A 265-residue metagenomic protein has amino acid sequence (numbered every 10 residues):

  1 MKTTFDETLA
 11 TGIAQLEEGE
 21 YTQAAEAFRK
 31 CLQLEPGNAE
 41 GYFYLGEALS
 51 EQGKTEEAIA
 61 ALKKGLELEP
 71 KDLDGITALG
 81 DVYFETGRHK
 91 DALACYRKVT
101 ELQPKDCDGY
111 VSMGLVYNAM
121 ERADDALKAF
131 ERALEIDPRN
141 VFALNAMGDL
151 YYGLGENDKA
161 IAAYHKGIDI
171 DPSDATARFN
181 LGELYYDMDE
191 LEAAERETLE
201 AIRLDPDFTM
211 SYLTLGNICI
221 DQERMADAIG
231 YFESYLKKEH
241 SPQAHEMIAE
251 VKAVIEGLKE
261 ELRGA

Functional and structural regions predicted by a protein language model:
M1-E7, T11, I229-A265: Terminal, low-structured helical/coil segments at or just beyond the last alpha-helical repeat
T3-E40, Y44-E51, D81-G87, L115 (+2 more regions): Alpha-helical segment of the N-proximal tetratricopeptide repeat
F5-D6, A39-E40, L73-D74, C107-D108 (+4 more regions): Helix-start (N-cap) detector for alpha-helical repeat units in TPR-like alpha-solenoids, especially tetratricopeptide
E17-R29, Q52-K64, E85-K98, A119-R132 (+5 more regions): Structural signature of tandem alpha-helical TPR/SEL1-like repeats, specifically the intra-repeat loop/turn
R203, T209, L213, N217-Q243: TPR/TPR-like (Sel1-like) alpha-helical repeat modules
